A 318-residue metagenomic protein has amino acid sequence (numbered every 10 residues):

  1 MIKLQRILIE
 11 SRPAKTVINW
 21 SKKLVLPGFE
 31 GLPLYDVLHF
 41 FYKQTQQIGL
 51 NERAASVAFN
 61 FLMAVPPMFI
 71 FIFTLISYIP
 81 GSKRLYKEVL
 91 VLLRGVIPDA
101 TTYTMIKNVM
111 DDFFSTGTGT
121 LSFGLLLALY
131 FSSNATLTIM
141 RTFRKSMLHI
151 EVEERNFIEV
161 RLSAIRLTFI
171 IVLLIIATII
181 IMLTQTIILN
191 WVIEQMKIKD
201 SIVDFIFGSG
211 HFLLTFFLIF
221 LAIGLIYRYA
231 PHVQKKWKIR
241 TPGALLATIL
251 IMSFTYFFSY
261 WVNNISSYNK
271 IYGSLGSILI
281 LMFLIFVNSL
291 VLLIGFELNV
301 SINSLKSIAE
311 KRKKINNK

Functional and structural regions predicted by a protein language model:
M1-K318: Membrane-embedded alpha-helices and immediately adjacent juxtamembrane helical segments in alpha-helical membrane
